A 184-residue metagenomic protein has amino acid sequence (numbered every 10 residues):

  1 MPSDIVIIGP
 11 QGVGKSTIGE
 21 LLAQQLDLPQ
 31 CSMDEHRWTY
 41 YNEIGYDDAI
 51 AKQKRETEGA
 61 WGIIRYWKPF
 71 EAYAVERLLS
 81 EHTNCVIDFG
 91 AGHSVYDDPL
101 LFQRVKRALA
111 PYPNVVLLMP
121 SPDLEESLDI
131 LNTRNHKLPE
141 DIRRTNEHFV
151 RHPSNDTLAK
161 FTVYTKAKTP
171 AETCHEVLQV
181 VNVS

Functional and structural regions predicted by a protein language model:
I7: Hydrophobic anchor at the beta1->P-loop junction of P-loop NTPases
P10: P-loop (Walker A) phosphate-binding loop of NTP-binding proteins
V13: ATP-binding Walker
S16: Walker A/P-loop
H36-L101: ATP-dependent small-molecule kinase phosphotransfer cores that center on conserved nucleotide phosphate-binding segments
F89-R134: ATP-dependent NMP and nucleoside kinases share a basic, alpha-helical "lid"
I130-E176: Small-molecule kinase domains that catalyze NTP-dependent phosphoryl transfer to phosphate-bearing small molecules
